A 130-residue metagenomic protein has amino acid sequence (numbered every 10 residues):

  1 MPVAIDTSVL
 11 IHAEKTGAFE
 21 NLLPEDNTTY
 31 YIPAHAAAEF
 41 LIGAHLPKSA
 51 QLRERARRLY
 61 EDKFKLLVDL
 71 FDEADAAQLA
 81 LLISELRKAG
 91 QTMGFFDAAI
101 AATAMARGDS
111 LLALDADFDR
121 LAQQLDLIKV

Functional and structural regions predicted by a protein language model:
M1, A101, M105-V130: Acidic, PIN/NYN-like endoribonuclease modules and their adjacent C-terminal/linker elements
M1-A36, I42-L59: Short, well-structured N-terminal submotif of metal-dependent ribonuclease cores
D6, E39, D97, D115: Acidic active-site catalytic centers that drive phospho-/nucleotidyl reactions and related ester hydrolyses
V9-L10, A36, D75, I100 (+1 more regions): Alpha-helix capping/helix-boundary segments
E14-G17, A44, I83, D115 (+1 more regions): Short, flexible helix/strand-to-coil boundary loops that buttress conserved ligand/catalytic motifs in alpha/beta
P47-Q51, L86-R87, I128-V130: Short, hinge-like loop/turn segments at secondary-structure boundaries
V68-L112: Active-site neighborhoods of divalent-metal-dependent phosphate/nucleic-acid chemistry enzymes
